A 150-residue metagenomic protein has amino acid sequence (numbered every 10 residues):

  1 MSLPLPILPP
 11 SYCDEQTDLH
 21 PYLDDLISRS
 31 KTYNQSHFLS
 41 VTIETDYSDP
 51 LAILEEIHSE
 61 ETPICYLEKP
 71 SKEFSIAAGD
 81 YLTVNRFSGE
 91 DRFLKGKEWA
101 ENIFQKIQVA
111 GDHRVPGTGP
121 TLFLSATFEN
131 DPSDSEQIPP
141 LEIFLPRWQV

Functional and structural regions predicted by a protein language model:
M1-V150: Signature of the chorismate-utilizing enzyme
